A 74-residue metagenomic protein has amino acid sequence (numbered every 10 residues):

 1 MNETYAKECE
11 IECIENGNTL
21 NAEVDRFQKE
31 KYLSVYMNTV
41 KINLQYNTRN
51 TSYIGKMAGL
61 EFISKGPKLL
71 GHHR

Functional and structural regions predicted by a protein language model:
M1-R74: Cysteine-centric segments in proteins
